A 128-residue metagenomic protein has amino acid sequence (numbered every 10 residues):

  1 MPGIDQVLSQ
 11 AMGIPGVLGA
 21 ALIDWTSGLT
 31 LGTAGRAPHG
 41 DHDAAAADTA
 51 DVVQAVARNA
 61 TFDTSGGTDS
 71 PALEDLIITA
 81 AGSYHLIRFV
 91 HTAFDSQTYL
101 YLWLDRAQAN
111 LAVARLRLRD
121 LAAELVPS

Functional and structural regions predicted by a protein language model:
M1-S128: Non-catalytic interaction/Regulatory regions outside core domains
